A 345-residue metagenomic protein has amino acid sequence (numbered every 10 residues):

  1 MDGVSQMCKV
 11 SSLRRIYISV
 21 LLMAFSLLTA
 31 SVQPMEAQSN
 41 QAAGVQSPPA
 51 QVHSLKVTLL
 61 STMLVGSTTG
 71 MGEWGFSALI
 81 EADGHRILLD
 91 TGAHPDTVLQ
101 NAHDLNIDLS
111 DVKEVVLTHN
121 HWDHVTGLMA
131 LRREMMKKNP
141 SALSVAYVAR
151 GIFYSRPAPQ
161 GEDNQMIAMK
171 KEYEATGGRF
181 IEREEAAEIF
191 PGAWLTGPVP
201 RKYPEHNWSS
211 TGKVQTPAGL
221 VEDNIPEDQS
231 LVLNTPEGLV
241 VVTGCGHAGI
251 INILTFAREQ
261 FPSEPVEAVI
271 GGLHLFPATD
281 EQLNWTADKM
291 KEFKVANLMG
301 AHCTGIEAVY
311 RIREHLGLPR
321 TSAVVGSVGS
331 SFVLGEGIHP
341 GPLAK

Functional and structural regions predicted by a protein language model:
V4-L21: Bacterial N-terminal signal peptides that target proteins for export
I18-A30: Bacterial N-terminal signal peptides
K56-L105, N224, D228-T243: Conserved beta-strand hairpin/beta-sheet module of binuclear metal-dependent hydrolase folds, prominently
G70-M71, H85-E114, K137-K138, N207 (+2 more regions): Pre-active-site segment of Zn-dependent metallo-hydrolases
D96-V148, E259-I270: Active-site metal-binding motif and surrounding structural segment of the metallo-beta-lactamase
R150-Q229, V324-G335, G341: Metallo-beta-lactamase
N207-S210, G219-P265, G271-F276: Active-site-proximal loop/helix segments of hydrolase catalytic cores
K289-K345: Binuclear metal-ion centers of metallo-dependent hydrolases, dominated by the metallo-beta-lactamase
